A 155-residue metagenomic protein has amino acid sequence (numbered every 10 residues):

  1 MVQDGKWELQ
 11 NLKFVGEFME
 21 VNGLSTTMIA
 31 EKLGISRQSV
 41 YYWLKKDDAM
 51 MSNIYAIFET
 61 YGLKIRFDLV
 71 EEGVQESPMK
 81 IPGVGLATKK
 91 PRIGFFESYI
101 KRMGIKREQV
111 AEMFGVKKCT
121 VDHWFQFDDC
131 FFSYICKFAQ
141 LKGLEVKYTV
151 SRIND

Functional and structural regions predicted by a protein language model:
M1-N22, Q75-M103: A short, Lys/Arg-rich alpha-helix, primarily the initiator
F14, S25, M50-N53, K106 (+1 more regions): Residues that mark the N-terminal boundary/hinge immediately upstream of a DNA-recognition element
G16, T27, E97, E108 (+1 more regions): Residues within the helices of the helix-turn-helix
M19, A30, F58, I100 (+2 more regions): The alpha-helix within a helix-turn-helix
G23-V40, G104-T120: Short alpha-helical DNA-recognition segment
L44-K45, Y61, F125: DNA major-groove recognition helix of helix-turn-helix
S52-F67, F132-Y148: DNA major-groove recognition helix of helix-turn-helix/homeodomain DNA-binding modules
D68-P78, S151-D155: Short amphipathic recognition helices of helix-turn-helix/homeodomain-type DNA-binding modules
